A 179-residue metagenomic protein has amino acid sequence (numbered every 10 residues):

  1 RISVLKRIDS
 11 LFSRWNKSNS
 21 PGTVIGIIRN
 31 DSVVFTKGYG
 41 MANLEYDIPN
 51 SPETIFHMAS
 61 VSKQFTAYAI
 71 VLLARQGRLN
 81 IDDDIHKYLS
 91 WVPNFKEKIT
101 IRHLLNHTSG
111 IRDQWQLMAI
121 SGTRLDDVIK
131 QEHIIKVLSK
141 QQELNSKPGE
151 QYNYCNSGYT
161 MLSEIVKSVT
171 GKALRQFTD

Functional and structural regions predicted by a protein language model:
I2-M58, N80, K136, K140-E143: Short, conserved catalytic-motif segment at the N-terminal edge
L5, V61-A67, K98, Y154-Y159: Short alpha-helical patches at coil-to-helix transitions and adjacent helical residues in well-structured domains
L5-S13, A67, D82, I101-R102 (+4 more regions): Extracytoplasmic/secreted envelope proteins and their assembly/folding machinery, especially bacterial periplasmic
P21-G22, Q64-A67, H86, R102 (+1 more regions): Membrane-embedded glycan transfer/ligation machinery that uses polyprenyl lipid-linked sugar donors/oligosaccharides
V33-V34, I111-R112, Y159: Solvent-exposed loop/turn segments at secondary-structure junctions within structured extracellular/periplasmic domains
T36-Y39, Q114-A119: Short, solvent-exposed loop/turn and secondary-structure capping segments
H57-V61, L73-L117, S168-D179: Active-site helix/loop module of the DD-peptidase/beta-lactamase fold, centered on the serine-lysine SxxK catalytic
M118-D179: Catalytic-site signature segments of enzymes, centered on catalytic residues
